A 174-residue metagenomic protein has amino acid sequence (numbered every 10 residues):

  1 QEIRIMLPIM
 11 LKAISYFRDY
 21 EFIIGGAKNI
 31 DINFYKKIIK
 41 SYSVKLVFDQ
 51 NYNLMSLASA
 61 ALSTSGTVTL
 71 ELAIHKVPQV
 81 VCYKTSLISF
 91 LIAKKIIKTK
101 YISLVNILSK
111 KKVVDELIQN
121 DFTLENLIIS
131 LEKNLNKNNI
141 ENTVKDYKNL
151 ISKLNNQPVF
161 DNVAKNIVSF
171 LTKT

Functional and structural regions predicted by a protein language model:
Q1-T174: Nucleotide-activated sugar donor-binding and catalytic core shared by glycosyltransferases and related lipid-linked
